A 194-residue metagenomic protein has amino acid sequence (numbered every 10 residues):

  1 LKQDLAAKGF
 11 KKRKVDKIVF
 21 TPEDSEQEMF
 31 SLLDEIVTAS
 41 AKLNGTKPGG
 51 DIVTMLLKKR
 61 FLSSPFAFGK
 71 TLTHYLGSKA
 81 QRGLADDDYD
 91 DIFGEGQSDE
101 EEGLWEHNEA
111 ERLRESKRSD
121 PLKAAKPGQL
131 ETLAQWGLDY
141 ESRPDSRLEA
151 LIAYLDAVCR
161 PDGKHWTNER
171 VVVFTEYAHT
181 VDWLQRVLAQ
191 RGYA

Functional and structural regions predicted by a protein language model:
L1-D88: Inter-lobe coupling linker of SF2 helicases/translocases
G9-P22, K70-A194: Conserved Helicase C-terminal RecA-like lobe
